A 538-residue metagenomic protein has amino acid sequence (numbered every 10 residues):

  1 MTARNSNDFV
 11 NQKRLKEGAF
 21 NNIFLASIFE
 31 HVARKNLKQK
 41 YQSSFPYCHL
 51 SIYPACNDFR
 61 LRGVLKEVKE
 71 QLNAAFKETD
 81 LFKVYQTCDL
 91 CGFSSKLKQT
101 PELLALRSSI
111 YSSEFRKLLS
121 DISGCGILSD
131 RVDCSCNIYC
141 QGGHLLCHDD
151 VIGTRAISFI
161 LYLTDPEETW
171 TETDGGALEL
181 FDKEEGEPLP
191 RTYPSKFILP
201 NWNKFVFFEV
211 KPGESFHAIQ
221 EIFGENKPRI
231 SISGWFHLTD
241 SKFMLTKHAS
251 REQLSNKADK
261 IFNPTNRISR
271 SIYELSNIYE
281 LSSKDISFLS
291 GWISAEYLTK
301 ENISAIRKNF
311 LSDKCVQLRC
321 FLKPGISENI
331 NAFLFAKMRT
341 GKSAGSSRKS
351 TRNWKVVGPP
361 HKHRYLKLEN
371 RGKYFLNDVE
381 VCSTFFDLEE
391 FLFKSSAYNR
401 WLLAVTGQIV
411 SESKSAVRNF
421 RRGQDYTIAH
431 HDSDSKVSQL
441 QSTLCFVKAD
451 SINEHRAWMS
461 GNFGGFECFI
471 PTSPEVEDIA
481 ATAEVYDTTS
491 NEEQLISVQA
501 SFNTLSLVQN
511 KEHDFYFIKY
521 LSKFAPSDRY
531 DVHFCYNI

Functional and structural regions predicted by a protein language model:
T2-K16, C134-I138, G142-G143, D150-R155 (+3 more regions): Catalytic core of Fe(II)/2-oxoglutarate
F20, A74-E78, I127, E167-E172: Proline-centered turn/helix-capping motifs that create local helix->coil transitions or kinks
F20, L25, F29-I122, L298 (+1 more regions): Non-heme Fe(II)/2-oxoglutarate
G124-D133, T406-V417: Short, surface-exposed acidic
F159: Substrate-binding/active-site groove segments that recognize and process beta-1,4-linked N-acetyl-hexosamine
